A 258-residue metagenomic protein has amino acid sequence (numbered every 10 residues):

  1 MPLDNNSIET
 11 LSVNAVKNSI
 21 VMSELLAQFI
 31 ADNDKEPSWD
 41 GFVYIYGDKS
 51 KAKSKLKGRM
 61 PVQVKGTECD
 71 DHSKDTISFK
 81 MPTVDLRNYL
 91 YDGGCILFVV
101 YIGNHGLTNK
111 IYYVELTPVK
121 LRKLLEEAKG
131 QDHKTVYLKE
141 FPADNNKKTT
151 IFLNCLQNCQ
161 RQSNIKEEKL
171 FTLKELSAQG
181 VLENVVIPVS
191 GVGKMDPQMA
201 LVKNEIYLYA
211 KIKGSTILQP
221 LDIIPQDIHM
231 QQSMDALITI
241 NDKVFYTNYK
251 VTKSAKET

Functional and structural regions predicted by a protein language model:
M1-I20, Q160-E167, L173-E175: General N-terminal leader/first-domain-start detector
P2-N6, A31-D32, V84-N88: Short, charged/polar micro-motifs that form catalytic or ligand-binding hotspots
S7-K80: Catalytic centers of nucleases
Y46-D48, T67-C69, G103-H105, P118-V119 (+3 more regions): Generic structural motif
K57-K123: Elongated alpha-helical scaffolds
I111-I151: Compact, glycine/acidic-enriched structural inserts
L138-A255: Charge-rich interaction segments
